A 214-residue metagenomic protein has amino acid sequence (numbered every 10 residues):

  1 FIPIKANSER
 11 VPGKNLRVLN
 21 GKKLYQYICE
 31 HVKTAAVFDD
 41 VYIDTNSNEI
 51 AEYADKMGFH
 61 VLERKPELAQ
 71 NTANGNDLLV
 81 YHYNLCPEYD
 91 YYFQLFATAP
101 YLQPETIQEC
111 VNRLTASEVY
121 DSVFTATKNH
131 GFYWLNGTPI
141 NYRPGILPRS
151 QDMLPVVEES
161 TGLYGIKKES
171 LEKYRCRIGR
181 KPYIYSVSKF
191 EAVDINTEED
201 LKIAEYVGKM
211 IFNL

Functional and structural regions predicted by a protein language model:
F1-D44: N-terminal glycine-rich phosphate-binding loop and ensuing alpha1 helix
K33, A51-D55, E205: Class I S-adenosyl-L-methionine
F38, P87-Y89, S117-Y120: Short, high-confidence coil segments that cap the C-terminus of an alpha-helix and link into the following beta-strand
Y42, N48-F93, L102-E109: Short phosphate-binding loop-to-helix
D44-T45, G165, I195: Short beta-strand scaffold positions
D77, P100-E191: Conserved core of the sugar-phosphate nucleotidyltransferase
L95-A97: Active-site acidic Asp-centered loop
K173, Y185-L214: Hydrophobic helical membrane-anchoring modules
